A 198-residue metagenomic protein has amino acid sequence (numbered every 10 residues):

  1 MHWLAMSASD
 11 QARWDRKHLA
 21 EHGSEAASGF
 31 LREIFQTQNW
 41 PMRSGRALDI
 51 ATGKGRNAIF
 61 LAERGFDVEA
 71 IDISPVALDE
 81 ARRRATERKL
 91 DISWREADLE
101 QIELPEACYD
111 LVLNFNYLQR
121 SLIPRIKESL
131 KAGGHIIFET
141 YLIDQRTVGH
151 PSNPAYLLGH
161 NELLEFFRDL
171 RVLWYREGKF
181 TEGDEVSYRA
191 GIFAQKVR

Functional and structural regions predicted by a protein language model:
H2-M42: Conserved class I S-adenosyl-L-methionine
S44-G53: Conserved class I S-adenosyl-L-methionine
D67-D72: Conserved SAM-binding motif I beta-strand of class I
S74-V76: Conserved SAM/SAH-binding beta-strand->alpha-helix loop
A81-R82: Conserved SAM-binding loop
R88-L99: Conserved SAM-binding strand-loop segment of SAM-dependent methyltransferases
L104-L111: A short acidic, Gly/Pro-enriched loop at the edge of an enzyme's catalytic core that lines a small-molecule cofactor
G134-Y141: Conserved beta-strand signature within the Rossmann-like core of class I S-adenosyl-L-methionine
